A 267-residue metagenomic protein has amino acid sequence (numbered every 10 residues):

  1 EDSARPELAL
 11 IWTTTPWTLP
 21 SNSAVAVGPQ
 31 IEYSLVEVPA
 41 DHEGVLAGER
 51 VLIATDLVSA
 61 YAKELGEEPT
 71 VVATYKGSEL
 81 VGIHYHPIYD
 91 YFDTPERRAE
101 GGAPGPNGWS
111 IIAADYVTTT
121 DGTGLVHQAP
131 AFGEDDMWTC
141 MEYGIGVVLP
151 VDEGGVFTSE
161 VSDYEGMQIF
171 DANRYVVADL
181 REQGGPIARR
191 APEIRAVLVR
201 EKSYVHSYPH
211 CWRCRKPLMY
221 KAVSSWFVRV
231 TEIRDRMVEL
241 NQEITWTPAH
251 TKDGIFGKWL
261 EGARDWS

Functional and structural regions predicted by a protein language model:
E1-P20, S34, A40, E79-H84 (+1 more regions): Residue patterns forming the tRNA-binding/recognition surfaces of aminoacyl-tRNA synthetases and related DALR
A24, I31-L125, E134-W138: Protease-associated
